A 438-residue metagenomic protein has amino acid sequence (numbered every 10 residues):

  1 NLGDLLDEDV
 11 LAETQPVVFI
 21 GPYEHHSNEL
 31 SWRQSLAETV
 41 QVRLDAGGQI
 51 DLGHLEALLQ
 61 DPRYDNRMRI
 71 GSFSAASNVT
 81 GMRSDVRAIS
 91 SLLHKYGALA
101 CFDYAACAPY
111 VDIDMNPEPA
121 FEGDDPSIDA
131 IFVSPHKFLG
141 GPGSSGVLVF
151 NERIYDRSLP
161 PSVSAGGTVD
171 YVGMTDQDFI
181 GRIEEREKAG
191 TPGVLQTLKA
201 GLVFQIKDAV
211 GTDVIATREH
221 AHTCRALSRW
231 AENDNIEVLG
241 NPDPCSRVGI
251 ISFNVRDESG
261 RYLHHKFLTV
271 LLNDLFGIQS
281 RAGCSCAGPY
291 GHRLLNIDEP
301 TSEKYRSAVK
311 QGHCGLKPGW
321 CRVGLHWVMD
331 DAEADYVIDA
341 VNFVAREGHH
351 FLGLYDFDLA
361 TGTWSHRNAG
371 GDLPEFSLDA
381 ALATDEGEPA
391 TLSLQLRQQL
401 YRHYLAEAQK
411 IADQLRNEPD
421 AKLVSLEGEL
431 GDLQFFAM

Functional and structural regions predicted by a protein language model:
N1-P16, F121-G123, R186-E187, L195 (+3 more regions): Non-catalytic terminal extensions of PLP-dependent enzymes
G3-I70: PLP-dependent aminotransferase-class I/II
F19, C101-D103, F132, L239 (+1 more regions): Structural detector of well-ordered beta-strand residues that form the stable sheet scaffold of enzyme domains
N28, W32, L55, G71 (+10 more regions): Buried hydrophobic positions in well-ordered alpha/beta secondary-structure cores of metabolic enzymes
E38-V40, I50-A106, F138: Active-site phosphate-binding strand-loop segment of PLP-dependent enzymes
F102-Y104, A108, N116-L139, G146-F150: Conserved active-site segment immediately N-terminal to the catalytic lysine that forms the internal aldimine
A108, N116-P126, E152-F179, A282-C314: Flexible glycine/proline-rich, aromatic-decorated loop/lid segments
H136-L227: Active-site C-terminal subdomain of aminotransferase-like
